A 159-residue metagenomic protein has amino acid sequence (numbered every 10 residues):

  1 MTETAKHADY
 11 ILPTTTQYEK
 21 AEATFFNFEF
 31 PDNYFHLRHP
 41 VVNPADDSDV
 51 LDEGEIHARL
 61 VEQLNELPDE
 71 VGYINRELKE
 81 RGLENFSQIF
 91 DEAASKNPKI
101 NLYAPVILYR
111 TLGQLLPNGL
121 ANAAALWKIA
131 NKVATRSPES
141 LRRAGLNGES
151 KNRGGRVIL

Functional and structural regions predicted by a protein language model:
M1-A94: Non-catalytic alpha/beta scaffold blocks inside enzyme catalytic domains
Q88-L159: Long, low-complexity segments enriched in small/aliphatic residues
